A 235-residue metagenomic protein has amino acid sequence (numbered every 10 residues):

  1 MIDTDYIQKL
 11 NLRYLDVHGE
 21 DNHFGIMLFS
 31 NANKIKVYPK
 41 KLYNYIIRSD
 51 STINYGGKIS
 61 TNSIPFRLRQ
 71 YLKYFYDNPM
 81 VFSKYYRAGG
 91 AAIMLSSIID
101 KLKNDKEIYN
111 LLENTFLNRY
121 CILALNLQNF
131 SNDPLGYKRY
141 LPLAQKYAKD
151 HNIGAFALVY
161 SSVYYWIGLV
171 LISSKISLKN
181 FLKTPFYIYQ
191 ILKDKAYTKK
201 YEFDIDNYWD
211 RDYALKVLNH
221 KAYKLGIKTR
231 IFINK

Functional and structural regions predicted by a protein language model:
M1-R67: Conserved nucleotide-sugar donor-binding catalytic segment
Y14-N22, V81-A88, L215: Short, charged/polar micro-motifs that form catalytic or ligand-binding hotspots
G25-N33, I99, Y189-K193: Short, amphipathic alpha-helical segments that act as regulatory/interfacial helices in nucleotide-processing proteins
V37, D133, L178-N180: Short, solvent-exposed secondary-structure capping/transition elements
I46-L169, S173: C-terminal subregions of glycosyltransferases and related glycan-biosynthesis enzymes
K149-K235: Boundary detector for helix-to-coil junctions that initiate low-complexity/charged tails
